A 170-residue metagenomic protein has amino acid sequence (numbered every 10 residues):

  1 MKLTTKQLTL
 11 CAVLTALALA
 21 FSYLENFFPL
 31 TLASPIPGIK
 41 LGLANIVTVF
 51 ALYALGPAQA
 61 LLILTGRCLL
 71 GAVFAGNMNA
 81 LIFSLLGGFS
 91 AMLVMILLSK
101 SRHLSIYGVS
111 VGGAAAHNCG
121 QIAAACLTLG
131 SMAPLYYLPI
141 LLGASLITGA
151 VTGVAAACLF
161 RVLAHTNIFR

Functional and structural regions predicted by a protein language model:
M1-F50: Hydrophobic transmembrane alpha-helices
L3-L14, L41, N45, A60 (+5 more regions): Residue-level signature of transmembrane alpha-helical entry/exit and packing/kink sites in multi-pass membrane
T9, V13-T15, A20, I63 (+1 more regions): Short helix-perturbing small/polar motifs within transmembrane alpha-helices
A18-S22, T48, A91, M95 (+5 more regions): Alpha-helical transmembrane segments of multipass membrane proteins
S22-L41, G66-M95, I106, T128-A133 (+1 more regions): Interfacial aromatic-anchored transmembrane helix boundaries in multi-pass membrane proteins
P35-P37, N77, L81-I82, S101-R170: Membrane-embedded alpha-helical hairpins and interfacial helices in multi-pass inner-membrane proteins
L41-P57, V94-L98: Generic transmembrane alpha-helix motif of multi-pass integral membrane proteins
